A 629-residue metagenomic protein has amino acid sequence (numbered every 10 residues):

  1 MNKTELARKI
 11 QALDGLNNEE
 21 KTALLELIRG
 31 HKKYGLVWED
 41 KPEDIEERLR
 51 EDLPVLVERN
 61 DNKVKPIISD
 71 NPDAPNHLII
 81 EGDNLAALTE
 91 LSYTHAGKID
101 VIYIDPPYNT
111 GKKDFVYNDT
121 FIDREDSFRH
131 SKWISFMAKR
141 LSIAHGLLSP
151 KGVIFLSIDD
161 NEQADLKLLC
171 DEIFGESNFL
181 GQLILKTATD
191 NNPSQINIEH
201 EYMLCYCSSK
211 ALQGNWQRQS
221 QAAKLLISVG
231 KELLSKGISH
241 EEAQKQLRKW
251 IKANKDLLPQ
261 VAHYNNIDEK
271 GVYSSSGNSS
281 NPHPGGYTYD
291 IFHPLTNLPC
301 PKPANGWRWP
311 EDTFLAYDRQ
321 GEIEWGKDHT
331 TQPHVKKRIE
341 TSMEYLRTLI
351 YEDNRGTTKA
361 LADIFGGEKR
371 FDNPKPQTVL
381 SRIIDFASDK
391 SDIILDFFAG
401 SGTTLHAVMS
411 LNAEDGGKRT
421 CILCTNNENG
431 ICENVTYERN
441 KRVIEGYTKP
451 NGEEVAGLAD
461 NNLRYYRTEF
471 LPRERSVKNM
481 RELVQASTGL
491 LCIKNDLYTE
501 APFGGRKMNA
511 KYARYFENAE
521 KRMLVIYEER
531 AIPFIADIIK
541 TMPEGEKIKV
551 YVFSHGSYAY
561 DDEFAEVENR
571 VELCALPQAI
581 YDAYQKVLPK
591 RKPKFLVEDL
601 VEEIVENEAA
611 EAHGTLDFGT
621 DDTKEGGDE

Functional and structural regions predicted by a protein language model:
M1-Y103, G111-W133, K139, H555-G556 (+3 more regions): DnaQ-like (DEDDh/DEDDy) 3′-5′ exonuclease domain used for proofreading and 3′-end trimming on nucleic acids
G97-F115, C170, I394-M409: Conserved proline-anchored active-site loop of SAM-dependent methyltransferases that bridges a beta-strand
D126-H130, I134, N161-Q163, Q377-K449: Conserved S-adenosyl-L-methionine
H130-Q182, V435-I444, T448-N451: Conserved Class I SAM-dependent methyltransferase catalytic core
M137, P150-K151, D160-L225: Signature of N6-adenine DNA methyltransferases within the class I
N191-A262, N266-I267, V477-A486: Flexible, glycine-/basic-rich loop-and-beta segments that form/coincide with the SAM-dependent methyltransferase
A222, H240-D363, K375-S391, S401 (+2 more regions): Segments forming glycine/polar-rich beta-alpha architectures that bind adenosine-containing cofactors
S410, E414-E629: PRPP-dependent phosphoribosyltransferase catalytic core
